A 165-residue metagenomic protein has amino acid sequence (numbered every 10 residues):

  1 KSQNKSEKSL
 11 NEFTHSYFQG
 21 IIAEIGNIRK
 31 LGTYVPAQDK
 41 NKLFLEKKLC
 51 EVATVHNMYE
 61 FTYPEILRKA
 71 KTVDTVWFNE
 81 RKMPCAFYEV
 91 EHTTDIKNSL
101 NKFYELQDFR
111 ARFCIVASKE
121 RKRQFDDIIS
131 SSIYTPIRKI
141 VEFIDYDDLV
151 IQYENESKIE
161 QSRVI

Functional and structural regions predicted by a protein language model:
S2-E24, P36: Long, acidic/serine-threonine-rich intrinsically disordered regions with weak helical/coil propensity that act as
S6-K8, N27, V35-K82, E154-I165: Active-site metal-binding core of divalent-cation-utilizing nuclease and nuclease-like domains
I22-K30, I129-I133: Hydrophobic, Leu/Ile/Phe/Ala-enriched alpha-helical segments that form helix-helix packing faces
K30-L31, R110: A generic structural motif
T33-P36, I115-V116: A structural signal for short, well-ordered beta-strand segments and their strand-loop junctions that often border
L45, R123-D126, I151-E154: Short, charged, surface-exposed secondary-structure boundary motifs
A53, Y59-V73, N79-D145: Catalytic cores of nucleic-acid endonucleases
I133-I165: Charged, structured surface patches that assemble and position nucleic-acid processing machinery
